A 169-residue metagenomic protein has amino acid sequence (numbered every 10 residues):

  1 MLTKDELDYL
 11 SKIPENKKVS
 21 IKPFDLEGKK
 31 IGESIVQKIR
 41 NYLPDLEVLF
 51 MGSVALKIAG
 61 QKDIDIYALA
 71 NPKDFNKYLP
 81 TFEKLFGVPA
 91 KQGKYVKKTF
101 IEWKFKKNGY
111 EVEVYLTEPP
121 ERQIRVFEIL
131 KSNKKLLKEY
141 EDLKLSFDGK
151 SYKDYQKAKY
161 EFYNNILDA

Functional and structural regions predicted by a protein language model:
M1-L49, Y160-Y163: Helical scaffold of the NTase/Pol beta-like nucleotidyltransferase catalytic core
K4, T117-A169: Catalytic cores of NTP-dependent nucleotidyl/adenyl transfer enzymes across multiple folds
K12-P14, I58-Q61, K106: Short, flexible turn/loop "capping" segments at secondary-structure junctions
S20-L26, Y67, V126-I129: Short histidine-centered catalytic/ligand-binding loop motif
V36-I64, A68-D74: Active-site nucleotide-donor binding segment shared across nucleotidyl transfer reactions
K77-F86: Short amphipathic alpha-helices in soluble, non-transmembrane regions that often serve as interface/regulatory elements
F86-P120: Conserved catalytic core of two-metal-ion nucleotidyltransferases
